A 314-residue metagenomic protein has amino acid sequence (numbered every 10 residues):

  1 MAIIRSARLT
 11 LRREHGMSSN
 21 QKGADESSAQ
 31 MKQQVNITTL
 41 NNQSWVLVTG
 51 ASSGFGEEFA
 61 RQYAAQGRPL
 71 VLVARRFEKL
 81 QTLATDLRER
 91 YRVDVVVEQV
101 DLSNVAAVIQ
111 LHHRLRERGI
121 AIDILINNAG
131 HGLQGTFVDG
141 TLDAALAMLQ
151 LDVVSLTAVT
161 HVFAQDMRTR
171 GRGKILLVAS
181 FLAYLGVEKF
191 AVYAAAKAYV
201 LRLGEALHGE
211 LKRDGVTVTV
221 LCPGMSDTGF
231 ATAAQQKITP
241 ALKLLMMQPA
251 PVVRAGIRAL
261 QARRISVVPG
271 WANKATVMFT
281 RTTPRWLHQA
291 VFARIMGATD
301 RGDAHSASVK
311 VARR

Functional and structural regions predicted by a protein language model:
S52-S53: Conserved glycine-rich cofactor-binding loop
G67-T82: Conserved glycine-rich Rossmann-like NAD(P)H-binding loop of the short-chain dehydrogenase/reductase
N128-L133: Conserved NAD(P)H cofactor-binding loop of Rossmann-fold oxidoreductase domains
T136-L149: Substrate-binding pocket helix/loop in short-chain dehydrogenase/reductase
T160, A196: Active-site helix of classical SDR
S180: Residue(s) in the substrate-gating loop at a strand-loop-helix junction that position the organic substrate next
V220, P240-V277: C-terminal helical subdomain
